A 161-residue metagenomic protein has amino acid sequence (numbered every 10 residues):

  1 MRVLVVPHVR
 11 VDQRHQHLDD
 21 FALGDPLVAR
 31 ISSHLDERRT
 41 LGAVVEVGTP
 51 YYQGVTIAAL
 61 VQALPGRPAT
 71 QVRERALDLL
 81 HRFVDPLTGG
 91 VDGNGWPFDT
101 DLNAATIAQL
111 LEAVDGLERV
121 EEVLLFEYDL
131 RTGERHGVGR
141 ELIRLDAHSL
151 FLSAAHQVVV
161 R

Functional and structural regions predicted by a protein language model:
M1-R161: Acidic, low-complexity glycine/serine/threonine-rich segments
